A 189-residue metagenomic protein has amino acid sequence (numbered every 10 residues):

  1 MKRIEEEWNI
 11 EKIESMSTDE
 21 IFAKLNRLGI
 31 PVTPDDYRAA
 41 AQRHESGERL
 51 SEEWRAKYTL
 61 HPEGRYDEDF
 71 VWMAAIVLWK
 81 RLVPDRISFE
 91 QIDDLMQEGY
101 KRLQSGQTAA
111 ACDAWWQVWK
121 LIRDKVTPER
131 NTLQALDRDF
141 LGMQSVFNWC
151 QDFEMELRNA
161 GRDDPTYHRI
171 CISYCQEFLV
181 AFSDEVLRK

Functional and structural regions predicted by a protein language model:
M1-Q91, L95: Helical anchoring/docking segments at protein termini
M16, G99, L103-A110, T166: Short helix-adjacent coil turns
L25-G29, I122, F153, L157-G161: Generic structural signal for hydrophobic core residues of well-folded globular domains
N26-I30, E45-S46, Q104, T127 (+2 more regions): Generic surface-pattern signal
L50-E52, I87-Q104, W116, F140-R162 (+2 more regions): Amphipathic alpha-helical repeat scaffolds of TPR domains
G64-I76, A109-L133, D163-Q176: Helix-turn-helix repeat elements of alpha-solenoid scaffolds
K80-R86, L121-Q144, A160-Y167, E177-R188: Flexible helix-coil transition and linker loops at the boundaries of alpha-helical arrays
